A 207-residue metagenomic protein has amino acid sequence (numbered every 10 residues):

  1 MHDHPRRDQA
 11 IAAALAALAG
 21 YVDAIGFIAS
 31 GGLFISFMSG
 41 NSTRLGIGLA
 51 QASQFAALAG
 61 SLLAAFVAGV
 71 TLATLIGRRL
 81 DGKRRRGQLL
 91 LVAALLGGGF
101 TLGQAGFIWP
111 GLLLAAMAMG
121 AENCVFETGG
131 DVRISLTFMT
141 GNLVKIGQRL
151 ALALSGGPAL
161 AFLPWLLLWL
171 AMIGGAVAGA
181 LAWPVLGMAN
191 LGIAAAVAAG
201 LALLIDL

Functional and structural regions predicted by a protein language model:
M1-L207: Alpha-helical transmembrane segments of multi-pass membrane proteins
